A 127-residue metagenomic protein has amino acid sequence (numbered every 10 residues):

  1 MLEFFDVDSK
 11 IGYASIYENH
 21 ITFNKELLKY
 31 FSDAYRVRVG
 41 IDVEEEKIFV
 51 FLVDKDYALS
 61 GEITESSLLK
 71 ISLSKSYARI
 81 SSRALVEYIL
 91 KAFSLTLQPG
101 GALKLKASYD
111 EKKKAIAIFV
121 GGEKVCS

Functional and structural regions predicted by a protein language model:
M1-K10, E44-E45, F51-S127: Mature exported/compartmentalized surface modules and terminal targeting/interaction regions
K10-H20: Extended, structured, electrostatic nucleic-acid-contact surfaces
A14, V39-I41, A107: A structural signal for short hydrophobic beta-strand segments in well-ordered beta-sheet cores
N19-S32, I80-I89: Short beta-strand-centered segments at strand-helix junctions
T22-N24, K29-Y57: Short, well-structured hydrophobic secondary-structure segments
